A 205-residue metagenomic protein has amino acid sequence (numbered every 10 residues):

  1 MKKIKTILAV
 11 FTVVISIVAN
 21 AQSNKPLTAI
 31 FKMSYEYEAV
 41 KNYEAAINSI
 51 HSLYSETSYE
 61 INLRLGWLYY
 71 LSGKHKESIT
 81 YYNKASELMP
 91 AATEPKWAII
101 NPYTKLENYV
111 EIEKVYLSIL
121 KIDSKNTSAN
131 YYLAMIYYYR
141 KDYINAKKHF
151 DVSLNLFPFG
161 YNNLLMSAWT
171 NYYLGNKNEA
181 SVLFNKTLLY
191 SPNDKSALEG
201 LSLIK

Functional and structural regions predicted by a protein language model:
K2, A19-N62: N-terminal leader/linker segments that initiate helical-solenoid repeat arrays
A9-S16: Bacterial N-terminal signal peptides
N24, S167-W169, Y173-K205: Terminal, low-structured helical/coil segments at or just beyond the last alpha-helical repeat
L27, S58-I61, T93-E94, T127-S128 (+3 more regions): Helix-start (N-cap) detector for alpha-helical repeat units in TPR-like alpha-solenoids, especially tetratricopeptide
A39-N48, S72-K84, K105-S118, Y139-V152 (+1 more regions): Structural signature of tandem alpha-helical TPR/SEL1-like repeats, specifically the intra-repeat loop/turn
Y54-E56, L88, K121-I122, L156 (+1 more regions): Structural marker of alpha-solenoid helical repeat scaffolds
